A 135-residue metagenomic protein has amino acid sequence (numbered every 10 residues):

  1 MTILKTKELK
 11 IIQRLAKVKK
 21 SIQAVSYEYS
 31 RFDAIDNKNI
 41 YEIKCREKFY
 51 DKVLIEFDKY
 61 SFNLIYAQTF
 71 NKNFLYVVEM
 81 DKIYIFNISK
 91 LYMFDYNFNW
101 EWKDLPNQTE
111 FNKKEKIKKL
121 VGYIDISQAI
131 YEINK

Functional and structural regions predicted by a protein language model:
M1-E28, I83: Acidic-basic catalytic patches of nuclease active cores, encompassing PD-(D/E)XK and other metal-cofactor nuclease
T2, S21-A24, C45-Y92: Catalytic cores of nucleic-acid endonucleases
R14, K52-E56, N99: A short linear-motif detector with a strong N-terminal bias
K17-K20, D36-N39, F70-K72: Short glycine/proline-enriched coil/turn segments at helix->beta-strand junctions
K20-S26, E79-K135: Non-catalytic C-terminal interaction segments of nucleic acid-processing enzymes
A34-F49: Conserved catalytic cores of phosphodiester-cleaving nucleases, focusing on short active-site segments
